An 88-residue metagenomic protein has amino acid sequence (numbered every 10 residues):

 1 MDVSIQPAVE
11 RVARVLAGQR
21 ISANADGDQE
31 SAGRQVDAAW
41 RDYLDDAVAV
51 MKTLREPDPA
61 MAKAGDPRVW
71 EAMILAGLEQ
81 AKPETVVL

Functional and structural regions predicted by a protein language model:
D2-Q35, A49-E71, A81-L88: Amphipathic alpha-helical oligomerization segments
